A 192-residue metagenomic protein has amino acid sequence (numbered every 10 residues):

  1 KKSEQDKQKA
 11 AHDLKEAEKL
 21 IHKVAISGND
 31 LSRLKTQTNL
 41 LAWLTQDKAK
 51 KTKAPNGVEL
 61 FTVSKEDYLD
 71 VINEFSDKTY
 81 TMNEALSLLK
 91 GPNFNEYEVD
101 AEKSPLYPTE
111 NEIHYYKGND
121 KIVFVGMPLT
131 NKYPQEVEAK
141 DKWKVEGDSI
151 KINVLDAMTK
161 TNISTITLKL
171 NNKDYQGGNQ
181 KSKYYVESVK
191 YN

Functional and structural regions predicted by a protein language model:
K1-H12, L168: Gram-positive cell-envelope targeting signals
D6, T161-N192: Short beta-strand edge/turn micro-motifs at domain boundaries
K7-N119: Core segments of small alpha/beta cavity-forming domains
K9, E16, R33, K50 (+5 more regions): Low-complexity, compositionally biased segments
Y116-S164, N171: Acidic, glycine-rich flexible loop segments
